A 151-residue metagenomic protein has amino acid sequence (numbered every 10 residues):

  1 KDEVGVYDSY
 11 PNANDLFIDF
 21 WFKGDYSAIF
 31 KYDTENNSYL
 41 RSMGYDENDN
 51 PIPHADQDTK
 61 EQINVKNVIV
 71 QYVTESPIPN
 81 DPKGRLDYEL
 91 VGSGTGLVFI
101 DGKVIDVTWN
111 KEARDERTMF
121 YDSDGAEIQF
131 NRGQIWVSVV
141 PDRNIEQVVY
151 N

Functional and structural regions predicted by a protein language model:
K1-N151: A surface/extracellular/periplasmic glyco- and lipid-processing/surface-interacting theme
